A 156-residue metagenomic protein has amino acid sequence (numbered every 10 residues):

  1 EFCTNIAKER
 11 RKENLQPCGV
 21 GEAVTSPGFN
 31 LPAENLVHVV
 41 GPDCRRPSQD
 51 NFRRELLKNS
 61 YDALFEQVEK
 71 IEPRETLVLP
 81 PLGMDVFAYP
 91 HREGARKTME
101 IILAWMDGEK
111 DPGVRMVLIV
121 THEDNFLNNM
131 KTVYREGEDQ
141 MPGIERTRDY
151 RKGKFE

Functional and structural regions predicted by a protein language model:
E1-E156: Macrodomain-like recognition of ADP-ribose-binding/processing modules
